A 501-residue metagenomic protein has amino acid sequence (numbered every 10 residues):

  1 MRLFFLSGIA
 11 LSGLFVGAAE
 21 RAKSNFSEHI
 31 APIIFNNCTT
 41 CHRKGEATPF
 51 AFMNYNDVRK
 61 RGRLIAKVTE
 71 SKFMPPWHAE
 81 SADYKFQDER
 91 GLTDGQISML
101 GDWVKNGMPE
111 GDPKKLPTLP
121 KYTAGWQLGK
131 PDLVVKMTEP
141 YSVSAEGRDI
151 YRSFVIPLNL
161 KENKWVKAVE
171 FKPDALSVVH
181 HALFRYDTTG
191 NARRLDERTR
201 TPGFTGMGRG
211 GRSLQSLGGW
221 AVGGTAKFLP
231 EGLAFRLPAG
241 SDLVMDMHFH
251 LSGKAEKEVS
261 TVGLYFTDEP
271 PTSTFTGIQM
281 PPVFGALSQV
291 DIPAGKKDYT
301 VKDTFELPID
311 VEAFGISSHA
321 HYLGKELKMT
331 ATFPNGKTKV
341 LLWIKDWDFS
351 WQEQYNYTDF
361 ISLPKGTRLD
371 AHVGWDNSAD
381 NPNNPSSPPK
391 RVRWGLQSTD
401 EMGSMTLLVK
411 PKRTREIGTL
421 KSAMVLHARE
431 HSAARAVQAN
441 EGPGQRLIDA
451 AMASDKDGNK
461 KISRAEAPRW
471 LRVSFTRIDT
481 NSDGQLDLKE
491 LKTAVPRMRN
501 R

Functional and structural regions predicted by a protein language model:
M1-G8: Sec-dependent signal peptide recognition, specifically the positively charged N-region followed immediately by
G8-A18: Hydrophobic h-region of N-terminal signal peptides that target proteins for export in Gram-negative bacteria
G17-L160, K164, G240-D246, L251-G253: Aromatic- and Gly/Pro-enriched helix-to-coil junctions and flexible linker segments
F26, I30, I34, R61 (+4 more regions): Stable alpha-helical elements in mature extracytoplasmic
L128-R415: His-enriched metal-coordination microenvironments in redox/metal-binding proteins
T406-L447, R501: Extracellular/periplasmic ectodomains of large secreted or surface enzymes and adhesion receptors
G444-D457, R472-S482: Primarily EF-hand calcium-binding motifs
D457-A467, N481-L491: Acidic Ca2+-chelating loop motifs
